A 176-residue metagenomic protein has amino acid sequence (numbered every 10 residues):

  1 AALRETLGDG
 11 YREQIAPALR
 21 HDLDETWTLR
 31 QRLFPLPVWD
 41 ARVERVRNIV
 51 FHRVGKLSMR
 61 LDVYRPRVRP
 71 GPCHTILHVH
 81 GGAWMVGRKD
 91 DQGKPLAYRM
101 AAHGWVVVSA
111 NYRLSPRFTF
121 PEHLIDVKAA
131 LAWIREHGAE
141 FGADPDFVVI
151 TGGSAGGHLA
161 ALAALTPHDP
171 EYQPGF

Functional and structural regions predicted by a protein language model:
A1-H21: N-terminal membrane-anchoring alpha-helices
L19-G71: N-terminal cap/lid segment of alpha/beta-hydrolase-fold proteins
P72-G82: Short beta-strand element of the alpha/beta-hydrolase
V79-H80, A110-R113, G153-S154, A163-A164: Active-site-proximal beta-strand/loop segments in catalytic clefts of secreted hydrolases
A83-M85, L114-P116, A155-G157: Solvent-exposed loop/turn segments at secondary-structure junctions within structured extracellular/periplasmic domains
R88-R99, H103, V108-F147: Catalytic nucleophile-loop/oxyanion-hole region of alpha/beta-hydrolase and closely related hydrolase-like folds
A129-F176: Primarily recognizes the serine-hydrolase "nucleophile elbow" in alpha/beta-hydrolase and SGNH/GDSL folds
